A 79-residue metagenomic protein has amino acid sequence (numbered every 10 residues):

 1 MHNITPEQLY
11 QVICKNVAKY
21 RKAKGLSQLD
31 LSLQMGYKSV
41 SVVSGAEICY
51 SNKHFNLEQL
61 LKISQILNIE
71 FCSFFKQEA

Functional and structural regions predicted by a protein language model:
M1-K24: A short, Lys/Arg-rich alpha-helix, primarily the initiator
V17, L31-S32, V42-E47, F74: Conserved hydrophobic/aromatic packing and binding residues within compact polymer-binding modules
A18, L29, L61: Residues within the helices of the helix-turn-helix
R21, S32, S64: The alpha-helix within a helix-turn-helix
K22, G36, I48-C49, A79: Residue-level detection of the helix-turn-helix DNA-binding "recognition helix"
Y37-K53: Recognition helix of helix-turn-helix/homeodomain-like DNA-binding domains that insert into the DNA major groove
Y50-Q65: Short, basic-rich loop-to-helix N-cap that marks the start of a DNA-contacting helix
L67-A79: Short C-terminal boundary/hinge segments that cap the last helix of small helical domains
